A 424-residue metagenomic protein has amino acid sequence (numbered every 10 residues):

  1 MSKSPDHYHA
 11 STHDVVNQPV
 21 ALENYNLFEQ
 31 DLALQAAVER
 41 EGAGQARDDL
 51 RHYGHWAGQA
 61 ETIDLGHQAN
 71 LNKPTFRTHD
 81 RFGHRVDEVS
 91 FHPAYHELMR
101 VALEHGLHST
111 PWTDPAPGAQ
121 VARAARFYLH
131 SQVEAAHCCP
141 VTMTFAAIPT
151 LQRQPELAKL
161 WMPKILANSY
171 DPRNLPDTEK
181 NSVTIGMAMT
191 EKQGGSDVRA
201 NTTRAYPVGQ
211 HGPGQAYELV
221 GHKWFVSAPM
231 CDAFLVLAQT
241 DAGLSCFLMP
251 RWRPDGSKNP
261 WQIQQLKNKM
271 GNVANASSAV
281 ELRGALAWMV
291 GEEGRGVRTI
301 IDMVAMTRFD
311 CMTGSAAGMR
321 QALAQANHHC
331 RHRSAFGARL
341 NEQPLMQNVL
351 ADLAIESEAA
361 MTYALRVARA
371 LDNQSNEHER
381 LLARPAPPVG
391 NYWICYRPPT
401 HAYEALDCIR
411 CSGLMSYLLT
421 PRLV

Functional and structural regions predicted by a protein language model:
M1-A116, A135: Extended, charge-enriched "interface" segments that sit outside catalytic cores
H84-P176, S227-A228, S357, M361: Internal helix-loop-helix
K180-T190: A short, Trp-centered hydrophobic/proline-enriched beta-strand micro-motif
G214-P260: A short core secondary-structure module
D255-S257, Q264, A276-T307, A324-N341: A glycine-rich, basic-preceded beta-loop-alpha segment at the flavin cofactor/substrate interface of flavin-utilizing
R308-Q374: Extended amphipathic alpha-helical segments enriched in small hydrophobics
E358-W393, P399, L406-I409: C-terminal helix-coil-helix/basic helical segment that borders enzyme active sites and/or dimer interfaces and provides
P399-V424: A glycine-biased, small/acidic residue-tolerant capping/turn segment at secondary-structure junctions
